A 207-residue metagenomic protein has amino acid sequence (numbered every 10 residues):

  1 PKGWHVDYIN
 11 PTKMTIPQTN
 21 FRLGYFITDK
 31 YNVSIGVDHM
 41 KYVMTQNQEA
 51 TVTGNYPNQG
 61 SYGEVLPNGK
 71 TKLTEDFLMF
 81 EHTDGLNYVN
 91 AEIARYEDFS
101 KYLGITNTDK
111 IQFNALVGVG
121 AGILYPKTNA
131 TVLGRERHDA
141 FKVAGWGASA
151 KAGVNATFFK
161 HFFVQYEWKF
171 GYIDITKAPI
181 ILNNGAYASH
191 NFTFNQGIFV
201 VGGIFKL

Functional and structural regions predicted by a protein language model:
P1-M14, F21: Aromatic- and Gly/Pro-rich amphipathic surface segment
P1-W4, P67-E75, T128-R135, I180-N183: Flexible, solvent-exposed coil segments and beta strand-coil junctions, predominantly the extracellular/periplasmic
V6-D7, T19-N20, V37-T45, E49-T51 (+6 more regions): Outer-membrane beta-barrel domain signature
V6-I9, E75-E81, V132-F141, N184-N191: Extracellular loop and loop/strand-boundary signature of outer-membrane beta-barrel proteins
T15-T19, T83-V89, I111-F113, K142-A148 (+1 more regions): Residues that define the transmembrane beta-barrel architecture of outer-membrane proteins
R22-A130, V200-K206: Gram-negative (and chloroplast) outer-membrane scaffold detector with strong preference for beta-barrel transmembrane
E136, A144, A148-A150, T157 (+1 more regions): Extended hydrophobic/aromatic segments used for targeting, binding, or gating
G153, T157-L207: Predominantly the C-terminal beta-signal and adjacent terminal strand-loop region of outer-membrane beta-barrel
